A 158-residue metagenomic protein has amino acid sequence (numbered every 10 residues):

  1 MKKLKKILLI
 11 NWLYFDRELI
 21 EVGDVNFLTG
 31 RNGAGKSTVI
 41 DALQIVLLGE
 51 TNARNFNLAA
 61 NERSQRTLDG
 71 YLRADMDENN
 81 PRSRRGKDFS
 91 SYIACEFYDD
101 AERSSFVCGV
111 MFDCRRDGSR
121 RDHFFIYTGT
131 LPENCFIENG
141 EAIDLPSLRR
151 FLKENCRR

Functional and structural regions predicted by a protein language model:
M1-R158: Extreme N-terminal "head/tail" segments of very large remodeling/mechanoenzyme assemblies
